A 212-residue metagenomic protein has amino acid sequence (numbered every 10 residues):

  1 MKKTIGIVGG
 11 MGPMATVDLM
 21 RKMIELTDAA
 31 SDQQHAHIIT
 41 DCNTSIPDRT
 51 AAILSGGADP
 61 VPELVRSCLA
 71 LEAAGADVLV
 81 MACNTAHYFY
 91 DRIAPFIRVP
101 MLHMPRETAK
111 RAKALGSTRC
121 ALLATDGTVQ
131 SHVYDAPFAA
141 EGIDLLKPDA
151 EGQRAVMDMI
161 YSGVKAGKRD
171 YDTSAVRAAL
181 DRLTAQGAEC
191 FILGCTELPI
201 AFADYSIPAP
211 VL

Functional and structural regions predicted by a protein language model:
M1-L212: Non-catalytic structural scaffold of enzyme domains
